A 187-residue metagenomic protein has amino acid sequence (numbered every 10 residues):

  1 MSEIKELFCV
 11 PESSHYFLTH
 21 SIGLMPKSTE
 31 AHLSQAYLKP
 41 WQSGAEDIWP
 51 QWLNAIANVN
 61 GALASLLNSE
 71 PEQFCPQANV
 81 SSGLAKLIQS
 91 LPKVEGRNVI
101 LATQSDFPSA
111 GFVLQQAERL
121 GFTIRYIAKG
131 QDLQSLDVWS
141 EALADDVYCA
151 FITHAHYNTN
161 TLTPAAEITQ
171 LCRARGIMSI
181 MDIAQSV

Functional and structural regions predicted by a protein language model:
M1-V187: Pyridoxal 5′-phosphate
